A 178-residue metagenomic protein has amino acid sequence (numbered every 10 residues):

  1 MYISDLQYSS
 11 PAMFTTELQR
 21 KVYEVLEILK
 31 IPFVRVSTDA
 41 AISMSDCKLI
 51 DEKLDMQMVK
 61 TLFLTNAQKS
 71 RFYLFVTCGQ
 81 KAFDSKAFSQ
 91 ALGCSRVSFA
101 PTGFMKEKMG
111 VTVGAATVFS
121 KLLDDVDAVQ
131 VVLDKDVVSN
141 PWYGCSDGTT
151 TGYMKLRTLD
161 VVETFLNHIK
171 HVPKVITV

Functional and structural regions predicted by a protein language model:
M1-V178: Extended, low-hydrophobicity, polar/charged segments
